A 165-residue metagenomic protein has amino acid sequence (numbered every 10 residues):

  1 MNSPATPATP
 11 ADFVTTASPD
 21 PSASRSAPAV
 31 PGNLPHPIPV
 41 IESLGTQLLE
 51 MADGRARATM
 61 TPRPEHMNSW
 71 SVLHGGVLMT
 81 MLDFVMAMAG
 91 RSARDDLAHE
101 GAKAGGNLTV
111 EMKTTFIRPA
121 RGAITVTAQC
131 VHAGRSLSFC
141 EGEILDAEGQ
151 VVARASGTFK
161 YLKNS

Functional and structural regions predicted by a protein language model:
M1-S165: Terminal targeting signals and extreme-terminal segments of soluble enzymes
